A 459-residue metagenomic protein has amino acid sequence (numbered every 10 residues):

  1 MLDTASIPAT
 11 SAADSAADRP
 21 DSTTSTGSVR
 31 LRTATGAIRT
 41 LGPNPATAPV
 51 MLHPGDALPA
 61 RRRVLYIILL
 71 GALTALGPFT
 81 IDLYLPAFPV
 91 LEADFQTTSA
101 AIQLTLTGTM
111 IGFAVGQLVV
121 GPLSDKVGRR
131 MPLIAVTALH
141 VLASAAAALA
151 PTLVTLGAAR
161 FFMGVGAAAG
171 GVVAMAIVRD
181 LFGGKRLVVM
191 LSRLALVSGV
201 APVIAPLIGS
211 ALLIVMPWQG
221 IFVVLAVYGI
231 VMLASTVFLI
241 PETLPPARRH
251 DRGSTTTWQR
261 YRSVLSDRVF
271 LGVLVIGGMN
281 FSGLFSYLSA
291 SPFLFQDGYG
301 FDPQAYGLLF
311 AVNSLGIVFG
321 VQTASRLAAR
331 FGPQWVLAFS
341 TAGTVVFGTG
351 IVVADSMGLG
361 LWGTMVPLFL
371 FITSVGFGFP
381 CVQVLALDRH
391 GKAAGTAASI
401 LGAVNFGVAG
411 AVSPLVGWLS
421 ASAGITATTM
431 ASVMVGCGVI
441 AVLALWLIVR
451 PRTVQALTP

Functional and structural regions predicted by a protein language model:
T47-A60, T243-L274: Juxtamembrane intracellular "pre-TM" segments in multi-pass secondary transporters
D94-Q96, G128, L149-T155, G166 (+2 more regions): Helix-breaking motifs and short loop linkers at transmembrane-helix boundaries and internal kinks in secondary membrane
A114-V154: Conserved MFS/SLC helix-loop-helix module at the cytosolic interface between two early adjacent transmembrane helices
L139-A146, V154-F162, W362-L370: Paired small-residue
T155, V189-F238: Helix-loop-helix hairpin linking two adjacent transmembrane segments in secondary transporters
A159-V200: Cytoplasmic helix-loop-helix junction between adjacent transmembrane helices in 12-TM secondary transporters
A226-R248, A444-I448: C-terminal membrane-cytosol helix-exit motif in multi-pass small-molecule transporters
L387-G424, M434: A late C-terminal transmembrane helix in Major Facilitator Superfamily
